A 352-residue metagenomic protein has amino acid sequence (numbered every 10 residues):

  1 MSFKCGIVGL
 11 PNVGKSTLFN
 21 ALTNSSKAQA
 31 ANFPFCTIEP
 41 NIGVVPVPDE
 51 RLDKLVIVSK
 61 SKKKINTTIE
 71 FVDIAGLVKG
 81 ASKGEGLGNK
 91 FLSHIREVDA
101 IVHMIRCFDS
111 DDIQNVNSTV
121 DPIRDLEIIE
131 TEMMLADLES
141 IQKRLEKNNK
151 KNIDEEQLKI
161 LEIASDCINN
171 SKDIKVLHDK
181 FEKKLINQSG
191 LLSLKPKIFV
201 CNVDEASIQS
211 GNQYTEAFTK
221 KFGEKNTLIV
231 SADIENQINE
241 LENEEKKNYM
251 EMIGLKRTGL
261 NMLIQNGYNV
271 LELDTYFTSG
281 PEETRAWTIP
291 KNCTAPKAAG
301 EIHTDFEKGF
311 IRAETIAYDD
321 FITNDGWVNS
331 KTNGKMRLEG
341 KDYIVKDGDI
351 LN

Functional and structural regions predicted by a protein language model:
M1-Q114, E130-E132, I141: Conserved G1/Walker A P-loop phosphate-binding module
S2-V8, V13, F19, E146-I344 (+1 more regions): C-terminal-of-GTPase-core extension/linker across diverse P-loop GTPases
G43-P48, A75-S82, R96-S140, E146-Q157 (+2 more regions): Conserved Switch II/interswitch segment of TRAFAC-class P-loop GTPases
E97, K346-D347: Short, flexible surface segments
